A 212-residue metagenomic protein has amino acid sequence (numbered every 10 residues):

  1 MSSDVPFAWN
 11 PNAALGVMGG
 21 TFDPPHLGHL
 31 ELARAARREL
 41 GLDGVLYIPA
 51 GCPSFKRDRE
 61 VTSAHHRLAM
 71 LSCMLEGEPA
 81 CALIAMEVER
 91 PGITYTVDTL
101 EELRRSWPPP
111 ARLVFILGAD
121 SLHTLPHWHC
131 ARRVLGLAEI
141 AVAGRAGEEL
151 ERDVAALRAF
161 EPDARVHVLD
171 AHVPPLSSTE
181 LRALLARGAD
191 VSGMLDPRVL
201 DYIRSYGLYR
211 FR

Functional and structural regions predicted by a protein language model:
M1-R212: Nucleotidyltransferase catalytic core that binds NTPs
